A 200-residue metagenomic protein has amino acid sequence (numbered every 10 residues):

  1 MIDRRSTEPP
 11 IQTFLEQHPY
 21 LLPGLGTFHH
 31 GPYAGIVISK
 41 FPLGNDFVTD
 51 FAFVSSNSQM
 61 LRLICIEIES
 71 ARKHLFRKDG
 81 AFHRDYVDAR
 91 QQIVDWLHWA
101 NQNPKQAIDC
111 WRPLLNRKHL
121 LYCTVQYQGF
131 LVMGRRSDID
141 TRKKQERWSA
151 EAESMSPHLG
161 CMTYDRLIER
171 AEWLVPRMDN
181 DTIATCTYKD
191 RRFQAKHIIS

Functional and structural regions predicted by a protein language model:
M1-S200: Charged, terminal alpha-helix-loop-beta segments that serve as non-catalytic nucleic-acid engagement and/or assembly
